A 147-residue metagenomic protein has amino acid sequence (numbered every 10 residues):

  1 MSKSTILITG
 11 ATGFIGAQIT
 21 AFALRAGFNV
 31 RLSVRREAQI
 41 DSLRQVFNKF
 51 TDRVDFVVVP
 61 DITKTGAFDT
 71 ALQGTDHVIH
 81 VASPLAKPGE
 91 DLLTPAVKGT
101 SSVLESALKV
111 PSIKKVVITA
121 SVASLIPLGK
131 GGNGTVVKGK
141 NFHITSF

Functional and structural regions predicted by a protein language model:
S2, D91, P95-K98, S102-F147: Conserved Rossmann-fold NAD(P)-dependent oxidoreductase catalytic core, especially the SDR/UDP-sugar
S2-S33: N-terminal Rossmann NAD(P)H-binding glycine-rich loop of SDR-like oxidoreductase domains
T9, S33, V81-A82, T119-S121 (+1 more regions): SDR active-site strand-loop-helix element
A21, R25, Q45, E105 (+1 more regions): Short, well-ordered alpha-helices that flank and scaffold nucleotide-derived cofactor binding pockets
N29-R31, D55, V117: A structural signal for isolated positions on well-ordered beta-strands in alpha/beta enzyme cores
E37-K98: NAD(P)H-binding glycine-rich loop region in Rossmannoid oxidoreductase-like domains and their noncatalytic homologs
